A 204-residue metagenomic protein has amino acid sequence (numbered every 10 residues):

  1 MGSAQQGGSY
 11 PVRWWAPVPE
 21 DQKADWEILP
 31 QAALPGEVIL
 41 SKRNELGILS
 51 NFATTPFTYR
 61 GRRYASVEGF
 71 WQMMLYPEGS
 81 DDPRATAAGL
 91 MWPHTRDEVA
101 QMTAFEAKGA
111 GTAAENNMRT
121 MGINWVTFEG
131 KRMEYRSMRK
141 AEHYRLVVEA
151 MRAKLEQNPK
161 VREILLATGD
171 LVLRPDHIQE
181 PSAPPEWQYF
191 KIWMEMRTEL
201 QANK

Functional and structural regions predicted by a protein language model:
G2-K204: Charged, low-complexity intrinsically disordered segments
